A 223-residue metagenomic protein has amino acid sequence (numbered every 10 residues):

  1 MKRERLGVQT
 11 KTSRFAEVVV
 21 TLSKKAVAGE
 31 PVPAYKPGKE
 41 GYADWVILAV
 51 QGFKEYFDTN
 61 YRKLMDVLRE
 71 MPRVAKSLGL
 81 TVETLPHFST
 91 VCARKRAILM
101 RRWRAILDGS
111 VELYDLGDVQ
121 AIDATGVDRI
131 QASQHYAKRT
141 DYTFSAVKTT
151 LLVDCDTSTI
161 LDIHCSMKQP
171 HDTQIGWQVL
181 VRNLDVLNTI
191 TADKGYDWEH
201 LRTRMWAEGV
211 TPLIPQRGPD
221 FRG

Functional and structural regions predicted by a protein language model:
M1: Short, flexible loop motifs at catalytic/binding sites
L6-F57: Basic, short loop/linker segments at the boundary and entry of helix-turn-helix/winged-helix-like folds
K39-L48, Y56, R62, D66 (+1 more regions): Polybasic low-complexity intrinsically disordered regions
Q51, P72, R202: Short glycine-/small-residue-rich flexible loop motifs, especially phosphate/cofactor-binding loops
F53, L80, C165: Generic anion/oxyanion-binding catalytic loop in active/binding sites
R62-L80: DNA-recognition alpha helix
G79-F88: Phosphate-backbone recognition surface of nucleic-acid-processing proteins
F221-G223: Short, charged, surface-exposed secondary-structure boundary motifs
